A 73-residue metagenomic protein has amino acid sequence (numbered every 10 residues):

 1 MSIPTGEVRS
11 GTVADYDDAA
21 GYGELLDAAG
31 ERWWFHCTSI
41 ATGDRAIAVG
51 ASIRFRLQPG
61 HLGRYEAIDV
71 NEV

Functional and structural regions predicted by a protein language model:
I3-D18: Structural detector for short beta-strands of small beta-barrel domains
T12, E24, R54-R56, E66: Residues located in well-ordered beta-strands
A19-L25: Short aromatic-glycine-enriched beta-strand elements
E31-D44: Beta-strand/loop nucleic-acid-binding surfaces
A41-R54: Short nucleic-acid-contacting surface segments enriched for D/E, G, S/T with interspersed K/R
Q58-V73: OB-fold/S1-family single-stranded nucleic acid-binding modules
